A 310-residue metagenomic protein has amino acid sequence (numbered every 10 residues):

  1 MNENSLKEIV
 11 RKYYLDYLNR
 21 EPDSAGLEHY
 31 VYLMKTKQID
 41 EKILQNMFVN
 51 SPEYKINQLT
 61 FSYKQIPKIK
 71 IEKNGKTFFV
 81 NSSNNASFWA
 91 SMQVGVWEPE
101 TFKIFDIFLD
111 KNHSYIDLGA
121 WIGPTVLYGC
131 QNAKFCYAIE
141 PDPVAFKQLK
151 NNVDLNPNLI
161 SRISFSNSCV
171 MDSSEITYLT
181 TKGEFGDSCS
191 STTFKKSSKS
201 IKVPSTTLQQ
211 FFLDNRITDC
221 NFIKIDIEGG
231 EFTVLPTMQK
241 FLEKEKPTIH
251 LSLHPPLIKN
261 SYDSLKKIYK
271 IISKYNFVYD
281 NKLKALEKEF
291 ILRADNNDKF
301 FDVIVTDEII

Functional and structural regions predicted by a protein language model:
M1-S62: Composition-driven recognition of low-complexity segments enriched in small/aliphatic/hydroxylated residues
M34, V153, P157, F212: Conserved hydrophobic residues forming the short capping helix/wall of the S-adenosyl-L-methionine
I39, L155-S161, R216-I217, L242-K246: Short helix-capping segments at alpha-helix termini
Q58-S83: N-terminal, positively charged/glycine-rich alpha-helical extensions of SAM-dependent methyltransferases
N74-K103, I160-S161, S166-N215, F301: Glycine-rich adenosyl-binding loop in Rossmann-like folds that engage adenosine-containing cofactors
Q93-D172: SAM cofactor-binding core of SAM-dependent methyltransferases, primarily the Rossmann-like beta-alpha-beta module
Q93-L118, S191-E245, P256-D263: Short internal loop-to-helix segment that lines adenine-nucleotide cofactor pockets
D263-I310: Binuclear metal-ion centers of metallo-dependent hydrolases, dominated by the metallo-beta-lactamase
